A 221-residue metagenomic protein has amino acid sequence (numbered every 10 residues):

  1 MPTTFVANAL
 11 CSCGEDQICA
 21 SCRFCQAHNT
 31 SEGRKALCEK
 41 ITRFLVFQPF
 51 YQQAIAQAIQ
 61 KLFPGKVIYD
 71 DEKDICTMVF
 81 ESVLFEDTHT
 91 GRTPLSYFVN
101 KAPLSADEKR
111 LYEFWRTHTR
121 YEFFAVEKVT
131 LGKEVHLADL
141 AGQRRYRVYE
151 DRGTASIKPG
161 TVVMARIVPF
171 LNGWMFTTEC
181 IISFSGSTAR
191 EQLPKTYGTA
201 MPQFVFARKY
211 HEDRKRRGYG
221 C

Functional and structural regions predicted by a protein language model:
M1-F123, K128-G132, G153-I157, V162 (+1 more regions): Mixed-charge, low-complexity intrinsically disordered regions
K133-L137: Short aromatic-glycine-enriched beta-strand elements
G142-S156: Beta-strand/loop nucleic-acid-binding surfaces
